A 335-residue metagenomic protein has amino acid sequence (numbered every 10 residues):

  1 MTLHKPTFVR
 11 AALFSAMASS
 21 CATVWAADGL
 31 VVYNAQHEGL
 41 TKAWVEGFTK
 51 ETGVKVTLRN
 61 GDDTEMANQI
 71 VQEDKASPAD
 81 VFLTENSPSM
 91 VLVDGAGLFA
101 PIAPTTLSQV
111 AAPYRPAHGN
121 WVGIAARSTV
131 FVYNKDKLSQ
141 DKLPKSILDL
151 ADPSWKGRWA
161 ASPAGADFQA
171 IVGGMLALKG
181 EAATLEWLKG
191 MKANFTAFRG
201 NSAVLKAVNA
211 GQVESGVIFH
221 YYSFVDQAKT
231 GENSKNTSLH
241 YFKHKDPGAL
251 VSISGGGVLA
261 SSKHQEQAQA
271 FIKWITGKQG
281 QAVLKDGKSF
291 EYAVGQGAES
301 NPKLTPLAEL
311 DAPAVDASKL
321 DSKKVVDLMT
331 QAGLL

Functional and structural regions predicted by a protein language model:
A22-A26: Sec/Tat signal peptide C-region and signal peptidase I cleavage site
A27-W44, R59: Extracytoplasmic "Venus flytrap"
A35-K42, T64-E65, V71, P78-V213 (+1 more regions): Extracytoplasmic ligand-binding site segments that recognize negatively charged/polar headgroups
P88-L92, E214-N236: A ligand-binding cleft/hinge motif common to bilobed small-molecule-binding domains
R127, L188-M191, T196-F198, N233-A260: Periplasmic-binding protein-like
V132-K137, L176, V251-H264, V283: A bilobed periplasmic-binding-protein/Venus flytrap-type ligand-binding module shared by bacterial periplasmic
W155-S162, W274-A298: Periplasmic-binding protein-like
E181, S289-L335: An extracytoplasmic/periplasmic, membrane-proximal ligand-sensing/linker region
